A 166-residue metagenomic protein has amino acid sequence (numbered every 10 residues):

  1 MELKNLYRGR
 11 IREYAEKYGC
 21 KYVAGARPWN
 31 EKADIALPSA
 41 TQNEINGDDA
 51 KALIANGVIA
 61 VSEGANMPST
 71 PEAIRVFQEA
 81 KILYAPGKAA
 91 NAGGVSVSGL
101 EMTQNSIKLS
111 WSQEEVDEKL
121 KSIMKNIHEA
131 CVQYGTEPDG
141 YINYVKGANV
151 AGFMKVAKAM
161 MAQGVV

Functional and structural regions predicted by a protein language model:
M1, Y7, A24, N46 (+2 more regions): General structural signal for secondary-structure boundaries
M1-K32: Glycine-rich phosphate/diphosphate-binding loop of Rossmann-like nucleotide-binding domains
E16, K21-Y22, P38, L109 (+1 more regions): Preference for short coil/turn "hinge" residues that link or interrupt alpha-helices
Y22-A33, N43-A60: Rossmann-fold NAD(P) dinucleotide-binding segment
P38-S39, G64: Short, well-ordered coil/turn residues at beta-beta hairpins and beta-strand->alpha-helix junctions within
S39-E44, A92: Short, small-residue-enriched loops and turns at beta-alpha junctions that line or gate enzyme active sites
A52-V166: Adenosine-phosphate binding glycine-rich loop
